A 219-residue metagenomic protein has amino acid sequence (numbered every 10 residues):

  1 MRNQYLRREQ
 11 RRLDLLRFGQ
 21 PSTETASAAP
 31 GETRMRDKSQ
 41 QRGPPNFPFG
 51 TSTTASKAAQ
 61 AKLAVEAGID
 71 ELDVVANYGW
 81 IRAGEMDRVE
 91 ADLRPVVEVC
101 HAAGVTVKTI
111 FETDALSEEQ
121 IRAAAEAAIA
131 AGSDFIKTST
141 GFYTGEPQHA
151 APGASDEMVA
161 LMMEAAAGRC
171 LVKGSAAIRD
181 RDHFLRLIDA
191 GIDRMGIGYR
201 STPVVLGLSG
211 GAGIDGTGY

Functional and structural regions predicted by a protein language model:
N3-Y5, D14, D37: Intrinsic-disorder-associated, low-complexity terminal segments enriched in Asp/Asn/His/Tyr and depleted of Lys/Arg
D14-P21, S39-P45, L72-V74, V107-F111 (+3 more regions): Hydrophobic faces of well-ordered beta-strands that scaffold small-molecule active sites in alpha/beta enzyme cores
R17-E71: Active-site cofactor/substrate anionic-group-binding motifs, chiefly glycine- and Lys/Arg-rich phosphate-binding loops
A28, A61, L72, L93 (+3 more regions): Generic hydrophobic/aromatic pocket-lining and core-packing "Φ" positions
R36-P48, M86-K108, E126, A130-A131 (+2 more regions): Alpha-helix-loop-beta-strand connector modules within alpha/beta enzyme cores
P44-P48, A67-W80, A131-A150, I178 (+1 more regions): Glycine-rich phosphate-binding active-site loops on the catalytic face of alpha/beta enzymes
T53-K62, L116-A127, G168, V172-G174 (+1 more regions): Catalytic cores of alpha/beta
E71-P147: Conserved anion-binding
